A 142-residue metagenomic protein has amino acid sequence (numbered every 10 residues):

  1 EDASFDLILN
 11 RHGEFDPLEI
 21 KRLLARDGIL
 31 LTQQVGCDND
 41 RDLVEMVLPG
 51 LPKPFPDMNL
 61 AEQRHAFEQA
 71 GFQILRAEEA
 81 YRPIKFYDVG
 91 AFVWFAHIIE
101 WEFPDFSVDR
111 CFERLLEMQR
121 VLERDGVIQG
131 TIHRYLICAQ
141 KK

Functional and structural regions predicted by a protein language model:
E1-I8: A short acidic, Gly/Pro-enriched loop at the edge of an enzyme's catalytic core that lines a small-molecule cofactor
S4, G71-Q73: Short loop/turn motifs at secondary-structure junctions
R11-H12, Q33: Alpha/beta-hydrolase-fold catalytic nucleophile elbow
F15, D38, E62: Short alpha-helical
F15-L31: A short glycine-rich, Lys/Arg-flanked "PGG" loop and its adjoining helix->strand segment in the class I
V35-P54: Short, glycine-/aromatic-enriched active-site segment of Class I SAM-dependent methyltransferases
L48-E62, E100-D105: Acceptor-substrate binding/catalytic loop of class I
Q73-K142: Conserved Class I S-adenosyl-L-methionine
